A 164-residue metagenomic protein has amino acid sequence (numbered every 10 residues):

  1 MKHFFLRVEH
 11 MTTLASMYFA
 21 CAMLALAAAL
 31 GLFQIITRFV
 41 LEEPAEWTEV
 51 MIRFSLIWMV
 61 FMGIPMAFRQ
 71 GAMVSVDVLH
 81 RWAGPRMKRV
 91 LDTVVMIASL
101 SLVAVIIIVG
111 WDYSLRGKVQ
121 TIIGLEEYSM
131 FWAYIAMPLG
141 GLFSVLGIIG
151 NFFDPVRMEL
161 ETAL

Functional and structural regions predicted by a protein language model:
M1-L164: Alpha-helical transmembrane segments and membrane-interface helix-loop junctions in multi-pass membrane proteins
